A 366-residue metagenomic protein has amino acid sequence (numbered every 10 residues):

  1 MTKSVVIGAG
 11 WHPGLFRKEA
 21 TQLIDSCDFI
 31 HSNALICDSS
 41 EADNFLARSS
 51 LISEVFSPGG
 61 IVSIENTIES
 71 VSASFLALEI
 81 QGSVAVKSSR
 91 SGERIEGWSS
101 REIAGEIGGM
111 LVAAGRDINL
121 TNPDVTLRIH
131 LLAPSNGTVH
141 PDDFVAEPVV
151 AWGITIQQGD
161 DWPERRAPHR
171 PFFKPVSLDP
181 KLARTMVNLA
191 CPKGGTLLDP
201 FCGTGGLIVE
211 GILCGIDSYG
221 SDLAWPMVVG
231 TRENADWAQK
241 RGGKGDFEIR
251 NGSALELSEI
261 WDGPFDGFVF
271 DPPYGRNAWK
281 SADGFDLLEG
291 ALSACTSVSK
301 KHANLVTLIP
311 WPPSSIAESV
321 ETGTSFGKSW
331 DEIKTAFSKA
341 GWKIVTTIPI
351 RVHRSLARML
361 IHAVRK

Functional and structural regions predicted by a protein language model:
M1-F56, I61-V62, S91-W98, E102 (+2 more regions): Class I S-adenosyl-L-methionine-dependent methyltransferase catalytic core
L23, S70, S74, E106 (+2 more regions): Residues that form generic nucleotide/phosphate-binding pockets
G60-Q81: An N-terminal amphipathic alpha-helical segment
L76, N119, R351-H353: Generic marker of residues within folded, mature protein domains
I80-V84, G195: Nucleotide donor/acceptor-binding cores
G97-G115: A gly/proline- and charged-residue-enriched helix-loop-helix capping module
R116-V125: Interaction modules related to DNA damage response and DNA replication/repair
